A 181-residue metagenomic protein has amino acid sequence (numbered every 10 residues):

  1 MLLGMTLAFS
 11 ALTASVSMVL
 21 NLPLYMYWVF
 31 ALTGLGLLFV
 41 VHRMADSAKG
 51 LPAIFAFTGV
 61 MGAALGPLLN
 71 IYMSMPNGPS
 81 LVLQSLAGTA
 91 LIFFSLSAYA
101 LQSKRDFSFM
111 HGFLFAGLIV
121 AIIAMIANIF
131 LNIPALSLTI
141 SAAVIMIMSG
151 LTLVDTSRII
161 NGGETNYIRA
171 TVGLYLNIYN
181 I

Functional and structural regions predicted by a protein language model:
M1-I181: A hydrophobic alpha-helical transmembrane-helix feature that marks the membrane cores and membrane-interface segments
